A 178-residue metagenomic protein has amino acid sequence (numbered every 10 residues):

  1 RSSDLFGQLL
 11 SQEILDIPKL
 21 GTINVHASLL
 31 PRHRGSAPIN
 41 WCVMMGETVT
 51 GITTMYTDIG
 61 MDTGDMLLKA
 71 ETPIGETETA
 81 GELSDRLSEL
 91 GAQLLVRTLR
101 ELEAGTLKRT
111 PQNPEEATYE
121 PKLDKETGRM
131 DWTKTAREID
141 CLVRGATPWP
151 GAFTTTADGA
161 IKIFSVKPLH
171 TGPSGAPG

Functional and structural regions predicted by a protein language model:
F6-Y119: Donor/substrate-binding cores of folate-linked one-carbon enzymes
P114-G178: Internal anion-binding site segments
